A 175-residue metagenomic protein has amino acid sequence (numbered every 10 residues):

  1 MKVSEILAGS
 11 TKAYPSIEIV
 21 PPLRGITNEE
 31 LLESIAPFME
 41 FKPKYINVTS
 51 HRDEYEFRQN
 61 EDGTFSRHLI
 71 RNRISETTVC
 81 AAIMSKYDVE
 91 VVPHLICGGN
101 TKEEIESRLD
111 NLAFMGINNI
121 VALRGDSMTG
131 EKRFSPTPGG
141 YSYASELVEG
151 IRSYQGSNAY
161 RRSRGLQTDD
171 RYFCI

Functional and structural regions predicted by a protein language model:
M1-I17, A159-Y172: N-terminal amphipathic alpha-helix/helix-capping segment at the start of soluble metabolic enzymes
E5-S10, I35-K42, T78-D88, L109-I117 (+1 more regions): Acidic (Asp/Glu)-rich catalytic clusters
P15-P21, K44-V48, V91-L95, I120-A122 (+1 more regions): Hydrophobic faces of well-ordered beta-strands that scaffold small-molecule active sites in alpha/beta enzyme cores
I19-L23, S50-E54, C97-G99, R124-T129: Active-site-proximal loop/turn and secondary-structure-junction residues that shape catalytic pockets, frequently
G25-M39, K102-L109: Short, acidic/polar
F41-I74, M128-G139: Glycine-rich, proline-tolerant flexible connector loops at the mouths of alpha/beta enzymes
N60-P93, G139-C174: Alpha-helix-loop-beta-strand connector modules within alpha/beta enzyme cores
T101-E149: Flexible, glycine-rich active-site loops centered on histidine and acidic residues that chelate a metal or position
